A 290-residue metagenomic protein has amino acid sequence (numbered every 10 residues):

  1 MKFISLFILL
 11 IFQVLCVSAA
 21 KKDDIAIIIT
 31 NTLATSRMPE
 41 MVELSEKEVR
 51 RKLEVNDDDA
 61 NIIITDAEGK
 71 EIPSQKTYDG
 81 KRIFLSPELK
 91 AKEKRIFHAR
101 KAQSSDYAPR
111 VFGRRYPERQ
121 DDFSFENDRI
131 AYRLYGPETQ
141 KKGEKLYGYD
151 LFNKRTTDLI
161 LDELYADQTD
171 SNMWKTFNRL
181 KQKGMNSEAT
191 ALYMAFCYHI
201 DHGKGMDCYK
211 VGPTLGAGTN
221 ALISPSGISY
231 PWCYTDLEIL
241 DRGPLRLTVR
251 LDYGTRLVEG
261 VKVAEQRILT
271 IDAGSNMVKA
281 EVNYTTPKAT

Functional and structural regions predicted by a protein language model:
M1-D24: Bacterial Sec-dependent N-terminal signal peptides
A20-R114, Q120, L146-L151, R155 (+1 more regions): Alpha-mannosidase-like glycoside hydrolase catalytic domains involved in N-glycan trimming, generalizing to other
K21, A34-M38, L89-A91, P117-R119 (+4 more regions): Solvent-exposed loop and beta-edge segments used for protein-protein assembly and interaction
I27-I28, K81-L85, C233-D236, A264-I268: Short structured motifs
I72, Y132, S229-Y230: Short, isolated positions in well-ordered beta-strands
H98, Q103-I223: Solvent-exposed N-terminal domain segments of exported/luminal and surface proteins
Y209-G254: Active-site cradle of extracellular carbohydrate-active enzymes
T235-K288: Acidic, contiguous internal or C-terminal segments within carbohydrate-active enzymes that form a structured patch used
